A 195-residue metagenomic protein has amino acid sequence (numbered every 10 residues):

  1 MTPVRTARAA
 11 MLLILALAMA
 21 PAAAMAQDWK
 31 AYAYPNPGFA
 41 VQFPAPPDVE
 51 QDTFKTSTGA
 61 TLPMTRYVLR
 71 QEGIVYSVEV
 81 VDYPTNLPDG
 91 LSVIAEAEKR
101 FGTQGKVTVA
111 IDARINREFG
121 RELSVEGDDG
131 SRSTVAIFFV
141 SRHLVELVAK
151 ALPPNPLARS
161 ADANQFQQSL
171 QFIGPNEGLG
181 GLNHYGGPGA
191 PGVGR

Functional and structural regions predicted by a protein language model:
M1-T6: N-terminal secretory signal peptides that target proteins for export/translocation
A10-A20: Bacterial N-terminal signal peptides
P21-A26: Sec/Tat signal peptide C-region and signal peptidase I cleavage site
Q27-P46: Short N-terminal segments immediately surrounding and downstream of signal-peptide cleavage
Q42-R66, A95-S141: Signature of long, low-cysteine stretches enriched in small and polar/charged residues
P47-D48, S92-G105, H143-R195: Surface-exposed amphipathic alpha-helical segments
A60-G73, Y185-R195: Short, surface-exposed polybasic-and-hydrophobic patches located at secondary-structure transitions
M64-S92, V145-V148: A short acidic-to-branched-hydrophobic micro-motif
